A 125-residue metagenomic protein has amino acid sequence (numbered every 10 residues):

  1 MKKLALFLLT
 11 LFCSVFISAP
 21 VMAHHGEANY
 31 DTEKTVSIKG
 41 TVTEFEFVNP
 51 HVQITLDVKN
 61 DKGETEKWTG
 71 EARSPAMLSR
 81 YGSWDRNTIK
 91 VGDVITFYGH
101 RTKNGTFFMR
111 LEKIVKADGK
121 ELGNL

Functional and structural regions predicted by a protein language model:
M1-L8: Bacterial N-terminal signal peptides that target proteins for export
T10-L11, V21: Cleavable N-terminal signal peptides
V21-V36: Short boundary/loop segments of OB/S1/cold-shock single-stranded nucleic-acid-binding domains
I38-V42: Conserved hydrophobic positions within beta-strands
V48-K59: Short aromatic-glycine-enriched beta-strand elements
Y81-T96: Short nucleic-acid-contacting surface segments enriched for D/E, G, S/T with interspersed K/R
T102-L125: OB-fold/S1-family single-stranded nucleic acid-binding modules
